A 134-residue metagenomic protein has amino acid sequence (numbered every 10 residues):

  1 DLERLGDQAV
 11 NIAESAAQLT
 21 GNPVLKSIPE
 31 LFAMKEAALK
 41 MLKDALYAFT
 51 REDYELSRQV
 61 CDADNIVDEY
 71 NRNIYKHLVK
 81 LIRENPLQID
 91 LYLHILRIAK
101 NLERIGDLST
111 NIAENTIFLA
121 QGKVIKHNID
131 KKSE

Functional and structural regions predicted by a protein language model:
D1-E134: Cytosolic, long alpha-helical scaffolding segments
